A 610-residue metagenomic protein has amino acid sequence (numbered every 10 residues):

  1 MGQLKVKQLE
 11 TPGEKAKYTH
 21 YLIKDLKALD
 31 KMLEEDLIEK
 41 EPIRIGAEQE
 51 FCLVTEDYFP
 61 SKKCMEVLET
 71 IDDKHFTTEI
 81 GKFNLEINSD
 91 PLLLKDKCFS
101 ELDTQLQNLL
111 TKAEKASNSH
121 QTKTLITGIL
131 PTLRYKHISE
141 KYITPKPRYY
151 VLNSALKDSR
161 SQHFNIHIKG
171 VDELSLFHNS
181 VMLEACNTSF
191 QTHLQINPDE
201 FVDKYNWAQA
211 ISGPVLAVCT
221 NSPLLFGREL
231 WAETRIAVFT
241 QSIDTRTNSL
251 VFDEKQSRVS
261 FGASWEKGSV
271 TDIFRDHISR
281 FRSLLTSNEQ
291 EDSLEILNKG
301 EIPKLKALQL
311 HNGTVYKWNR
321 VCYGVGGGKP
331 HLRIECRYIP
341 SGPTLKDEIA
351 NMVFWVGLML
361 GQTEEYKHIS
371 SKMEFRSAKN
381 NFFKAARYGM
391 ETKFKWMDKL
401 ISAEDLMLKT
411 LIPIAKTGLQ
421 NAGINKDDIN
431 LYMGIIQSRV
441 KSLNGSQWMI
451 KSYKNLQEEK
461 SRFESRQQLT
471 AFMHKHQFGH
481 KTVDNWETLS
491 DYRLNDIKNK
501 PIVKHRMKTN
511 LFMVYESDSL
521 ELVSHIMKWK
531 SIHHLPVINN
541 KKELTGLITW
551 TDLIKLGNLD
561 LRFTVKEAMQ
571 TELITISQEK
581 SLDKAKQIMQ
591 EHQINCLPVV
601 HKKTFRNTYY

Functional and structural regions predicted by a protein language model:
M1-I497: Phosphate/nucleotide-binding catalytic core
S490-K500, W550-L561: Glycine-rich, positively charged N-terminal anion/phosphate-binding segment
K498-L511, R562-L573: Bateman (tandem CBS) regulatory domains
P501, D518, I548, F563 (+2 more regions): Short beta-to-alpha loop/turn elements within the nucleotide-binding domains of ABC transporters
M513-S531, I538-N539, G557, T575-N595 (+1 more regions): The conserved cystathionine-beta-synthase
T545-L553, N595, T608-Y610: Short hydrophobic beta-strand motif reused across regulatory alpha/beta modules
D552-L553, E567-A568, S581: Histidine- and aromatic-rich ligand-binding microenvironments
V600-Y610: Short, intrinsically disordered, charge-balanced linker/junction segments flanking boundaries in proteins
